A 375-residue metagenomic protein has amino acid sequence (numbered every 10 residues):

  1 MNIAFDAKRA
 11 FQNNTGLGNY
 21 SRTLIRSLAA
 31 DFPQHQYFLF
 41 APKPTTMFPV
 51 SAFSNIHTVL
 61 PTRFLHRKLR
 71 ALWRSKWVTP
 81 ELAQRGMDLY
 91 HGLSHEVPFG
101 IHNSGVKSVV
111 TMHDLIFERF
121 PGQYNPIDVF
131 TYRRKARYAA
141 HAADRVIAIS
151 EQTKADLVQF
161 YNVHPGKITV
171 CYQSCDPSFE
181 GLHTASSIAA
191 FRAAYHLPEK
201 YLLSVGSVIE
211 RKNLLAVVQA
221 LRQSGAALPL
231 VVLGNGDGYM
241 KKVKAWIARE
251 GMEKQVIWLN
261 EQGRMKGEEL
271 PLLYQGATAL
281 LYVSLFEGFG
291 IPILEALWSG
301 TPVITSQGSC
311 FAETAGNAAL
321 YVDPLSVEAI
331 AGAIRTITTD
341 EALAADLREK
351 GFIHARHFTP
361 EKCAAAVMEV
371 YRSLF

Functional and structural regions predicted by a protein language model:
M1-F375: Carbohydrate transferase catalytic cores enriched for Leloir-type hexosyltransferases
